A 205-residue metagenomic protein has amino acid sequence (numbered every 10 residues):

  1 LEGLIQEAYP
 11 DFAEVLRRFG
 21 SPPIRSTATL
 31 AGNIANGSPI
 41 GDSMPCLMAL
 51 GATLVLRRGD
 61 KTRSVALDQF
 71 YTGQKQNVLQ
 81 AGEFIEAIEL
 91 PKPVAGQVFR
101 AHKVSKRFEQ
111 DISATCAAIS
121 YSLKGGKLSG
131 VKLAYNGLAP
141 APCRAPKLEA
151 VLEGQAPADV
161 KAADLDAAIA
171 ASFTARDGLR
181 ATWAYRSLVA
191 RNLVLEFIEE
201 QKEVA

Functional and structural regions predicted by a protein language model:
L1-A205: C-terminal structural segment of proteins
